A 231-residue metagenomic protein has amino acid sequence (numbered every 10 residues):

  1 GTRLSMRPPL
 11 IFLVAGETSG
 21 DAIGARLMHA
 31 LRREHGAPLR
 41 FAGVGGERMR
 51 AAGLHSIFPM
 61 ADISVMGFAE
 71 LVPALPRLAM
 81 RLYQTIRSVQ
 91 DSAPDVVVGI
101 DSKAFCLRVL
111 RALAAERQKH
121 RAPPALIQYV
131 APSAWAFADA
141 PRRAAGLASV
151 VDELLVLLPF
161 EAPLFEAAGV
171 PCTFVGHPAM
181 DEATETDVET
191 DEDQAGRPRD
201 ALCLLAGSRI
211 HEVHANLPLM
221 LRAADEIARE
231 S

Functional and structural regions predicted by a protein language model:
G1-S5: Short, Lys/Arg-enriched N-terminal segments with co-localized hydrophobic residues within the first ~10-30 amino acids
P8, P198-R199: Phosphate-coordination loops involved in phosphoryl transfer and adenosine-cofactor binding
P9-E192, L205-V213: Active-site and donor-binding regions of nucleotide-sugar-utilizing enzymes
A30, A215-S231: Short hydrophobic signal-anchor/transmembrane segments that target glycosyltransferases and glycosylation machinery
